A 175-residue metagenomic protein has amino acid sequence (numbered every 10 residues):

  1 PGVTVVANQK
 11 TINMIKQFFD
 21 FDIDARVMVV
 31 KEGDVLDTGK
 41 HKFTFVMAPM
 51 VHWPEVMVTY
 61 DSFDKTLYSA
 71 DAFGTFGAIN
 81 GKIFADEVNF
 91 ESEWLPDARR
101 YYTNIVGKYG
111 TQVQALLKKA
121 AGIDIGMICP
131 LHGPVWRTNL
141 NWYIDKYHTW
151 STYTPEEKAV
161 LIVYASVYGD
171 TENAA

Functional and structural regions predicted by a protein language model:
P1-V5: Active-site metal-binding motif and surrounding structural segment of the metallo-beta-lactamase
N8-K10, D71, V163-V167: Cofactor-binding loop segments of dinucleotide-utilizing enzymes, especially the Rossmann-like FAD- and NAD(P)+-binding
T11-I15, T75-F76: Short gly/pro/ser/thr-enriched loop/turn and capping motifs at secondary-structure boundaries
M14, W136-T138, G169-D170: Flexible loop/turn segments at secondary-structure boundaries
M14-F18, N173-A174: Short alpha-helix adjacent to the SAM-binding motif of class I
D20-E87: Catalytic core of the metallo-beta-lactamase
S62, T66-L67, F73-P96, N104-E156: Divalent-metal (often Zn2+) His-rich catalytic cores of metallo-beta-lactamase-fold enzymes
S166-A175: Redox- and metal-dependent alpha/beta enzyme cores, enriched for Fe-S-associated oxidoreductases and cofactor-handling
